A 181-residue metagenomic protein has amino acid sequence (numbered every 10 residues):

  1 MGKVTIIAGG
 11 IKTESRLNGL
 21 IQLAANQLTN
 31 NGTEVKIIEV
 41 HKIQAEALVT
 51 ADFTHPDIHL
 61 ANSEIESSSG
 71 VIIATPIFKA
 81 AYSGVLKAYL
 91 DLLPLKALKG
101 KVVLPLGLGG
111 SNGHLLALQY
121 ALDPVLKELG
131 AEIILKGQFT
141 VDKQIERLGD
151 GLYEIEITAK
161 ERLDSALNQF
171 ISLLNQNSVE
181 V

Functional and structural regions predicted by a protein language model:
M1-D91, E154-V181: N-terminal beta1-alpha1-beta2 submodule of the flavodoxin-like/Rossmannoid cofactor-binding fold
G2, G100-K101: Short coil/turn connectors at secondary-structure junctions
K12-E14, G113, I145: Short, acidic Gly/Pro/Ser/Thr-rich loop/turn segments
K36-A45, L129-G149: Mobile beta-alpha loop/short-helix "lid" or hinge segments that flank ligand
A47-T50, A117, R147-G151: Short aromatic-enriched loop/helix-cap "lid" or pocket-rim segments at secondary-structure transitions that line
L95-K99: Short, conserved loop/helix-junction motifs that constitute active-site signature segments in enzyme catalytic cores
V103-D142: Short, glycine-/small-residue-rich phosphate/pyrophosphate-handling segment
